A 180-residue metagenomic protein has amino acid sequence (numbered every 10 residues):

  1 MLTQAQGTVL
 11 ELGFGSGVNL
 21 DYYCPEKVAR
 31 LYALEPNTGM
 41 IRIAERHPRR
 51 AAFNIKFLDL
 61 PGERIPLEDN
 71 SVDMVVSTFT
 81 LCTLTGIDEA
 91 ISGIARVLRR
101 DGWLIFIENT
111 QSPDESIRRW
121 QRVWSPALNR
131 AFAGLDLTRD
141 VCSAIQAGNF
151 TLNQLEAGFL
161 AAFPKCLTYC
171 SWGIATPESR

Functional and structural regions predicted by a protein language model:
L10-R64: Class I SAM-dependent methyltransferase SAM/SAH-binding core
L60-M74: A short acidic, Gly/Pro-enriched loop at the edge of an enzyme's catalytic core that lines a small-molecule cofactor
D73-G86: A short SAM/SAH-binding and catalytic strip from SAM-dependent methyltransferases
D88-R100: A short glycine-rich, Lys/Arg-flanked "PGG" loop and its adjoining helix->strand segment in the class I
D101-N109: Conserved beta-strand signature within the Rossmann-like core of class I S-adenosyl-L-methionine
N109-D114, L160: Short "lid" loop at the C-terminus of a central beta-strand within the Rossmann-like core of SAM-dependent
A133-N149: Short alpha-helix
A157-R180: Core SAM-dependent methyltransferase catalytic element
